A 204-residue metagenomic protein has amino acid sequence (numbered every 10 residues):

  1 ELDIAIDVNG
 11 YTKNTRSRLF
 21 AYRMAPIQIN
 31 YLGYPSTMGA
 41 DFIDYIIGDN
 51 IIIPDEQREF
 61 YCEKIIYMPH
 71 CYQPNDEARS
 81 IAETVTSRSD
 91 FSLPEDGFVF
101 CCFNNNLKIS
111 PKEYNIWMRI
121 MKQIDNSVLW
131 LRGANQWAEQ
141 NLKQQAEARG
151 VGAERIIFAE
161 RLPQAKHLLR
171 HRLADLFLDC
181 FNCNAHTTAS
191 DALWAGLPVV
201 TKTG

Functional and structural regions predicted by a protein language model:
E1-I6: Proline-aspartate-enriched helix->loop->beta-strand connector
D7-T15, L19-A25, I29-A40, Q164-G204: A donor-sugar binding/catalytic signature common to diverse glycosyltransferases and related nucleotide-sugar
V8-G10, L32-G33, N50, P69-H70 (+5 more regions): Active-site proximal loops enriched in glycine and acidic residues that flank catalytic Cys/His/Asp and coordinate
K13-R16, S36-A40, D55-E56, I109-S110 (+1 more regions): Short catalytic/ligand-binding loop motif for oxyanion handling, primarily in non-cytosolic enzymes, centered on
L19-R23, I43-Y45, F60-C62, N115-I116 (+2 more regions): Short, glycine/charged-enriched secondary-structure capping and boundary segments
R23-V85: Active-site-proximal region of nucleotide-activated glycan assembly enzymes, centered on histidine/acidic-rich loops
H70-P163, R170: Conserved catalytic-core segment of nucleotide-activated headgroup transferases in glycan assembly
